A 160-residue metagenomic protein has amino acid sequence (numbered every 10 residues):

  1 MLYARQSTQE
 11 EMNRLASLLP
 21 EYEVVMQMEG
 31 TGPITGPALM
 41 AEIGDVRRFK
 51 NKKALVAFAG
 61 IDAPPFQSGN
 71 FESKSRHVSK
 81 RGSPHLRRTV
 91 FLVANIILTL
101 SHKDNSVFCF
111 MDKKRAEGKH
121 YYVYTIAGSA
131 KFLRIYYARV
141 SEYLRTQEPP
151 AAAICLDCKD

Functional and structural regions predicted by a protein language model:
M1-D160: A detector of single, family-specific signature residues that are central to catalytic or substrate-handling motifs
